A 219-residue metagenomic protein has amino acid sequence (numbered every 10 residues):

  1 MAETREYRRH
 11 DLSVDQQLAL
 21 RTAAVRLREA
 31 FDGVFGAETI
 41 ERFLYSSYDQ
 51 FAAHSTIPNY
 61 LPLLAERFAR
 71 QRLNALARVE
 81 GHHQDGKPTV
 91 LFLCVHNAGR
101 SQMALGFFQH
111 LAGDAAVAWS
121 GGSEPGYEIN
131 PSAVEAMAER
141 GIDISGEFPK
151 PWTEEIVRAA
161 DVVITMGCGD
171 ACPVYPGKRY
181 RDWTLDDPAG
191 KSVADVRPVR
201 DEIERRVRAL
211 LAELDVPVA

Functional and structural regions predicted by a protein language model:
M1-H10, R21-T22, R26-A30, F35 (+3 more regions): Basic, alpha-helical nucleic-acid-binding regions used in initiation and control of genome expression
R9-D11, C172-A219: Phosphate-binding/catalytic loops
A19, A23-A24, I40-F51: Amphipathic alpha-helical segments in structured regions that serve as interaction surfaces
Y48-V79, H83: Short, charged early-sequence alpha-helical segments and their helix-coil boundaries
A75-E154: Conserved active-site segments centered on acidic
V157-R158: A short, aliphatic-rich alpha-helical micro-motif
D161: Conserved acidic residues
T165-A171: Short, polar loop motifs at secondary-structure junctions
